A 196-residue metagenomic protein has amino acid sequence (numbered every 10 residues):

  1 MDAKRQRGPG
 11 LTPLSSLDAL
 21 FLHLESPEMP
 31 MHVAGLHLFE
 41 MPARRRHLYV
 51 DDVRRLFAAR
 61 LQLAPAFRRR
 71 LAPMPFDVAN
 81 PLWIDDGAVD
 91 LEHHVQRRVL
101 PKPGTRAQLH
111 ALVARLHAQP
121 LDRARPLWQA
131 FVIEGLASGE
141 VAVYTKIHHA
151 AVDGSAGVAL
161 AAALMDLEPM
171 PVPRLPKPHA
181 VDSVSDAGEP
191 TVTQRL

Functional and structural regions predicted by a protein language model:
M1-L196: Non-catalytic N-terminal regions of enzymes
